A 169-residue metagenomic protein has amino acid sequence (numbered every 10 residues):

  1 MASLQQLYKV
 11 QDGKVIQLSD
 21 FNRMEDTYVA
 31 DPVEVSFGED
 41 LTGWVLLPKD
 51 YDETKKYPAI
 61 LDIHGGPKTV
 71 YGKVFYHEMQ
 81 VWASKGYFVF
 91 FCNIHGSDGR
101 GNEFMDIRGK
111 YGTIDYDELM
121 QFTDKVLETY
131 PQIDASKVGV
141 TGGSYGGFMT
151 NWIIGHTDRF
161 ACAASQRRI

Functional and structural regions predicted by a protein language model:
A2-K9: Structural motif
Q5, R168-I169: Short, intrinsically disordered, charge-balanced linker/junction segments flanking boundaries in proteins
G13, S19-S136, T141-G143: Cap/lid segment of the alpha/beta-hydrolase catalytic domain
G147-D158: Short glycine-enriched nucleophile-adjacent loop and the immediately C-terminal alpha-helix near the catalytic center
D158-R168: A conserved short beta-strand
